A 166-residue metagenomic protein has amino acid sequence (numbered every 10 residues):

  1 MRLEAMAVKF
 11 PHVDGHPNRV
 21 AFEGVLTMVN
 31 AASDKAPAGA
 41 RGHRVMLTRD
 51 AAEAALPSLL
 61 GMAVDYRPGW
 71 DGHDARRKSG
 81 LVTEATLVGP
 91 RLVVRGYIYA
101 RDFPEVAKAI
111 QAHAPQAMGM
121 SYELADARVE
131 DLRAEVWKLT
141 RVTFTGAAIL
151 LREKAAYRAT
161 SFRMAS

Functional and structural regions predicted by a protein language model:
M1-L59: Polar/acidic, low-complexity leader/linker segments enriched in S/T/G and N/D
E4, P11, L60, D65-R67 (+3 more regions): A structural detector for beta-sheet-dominated domains
A5-V13, K78-L87, R128: Short amphipathic beta-strand and strand-loop transition segments with alternating hydrophobic
V13, V25-D34, D50, G69 (+3 more regions): Generic structural motif
K35-G42, D71-A75, V136: Acidic Ser/Thr/Pro-rich low-complexity disordered segments that often serve as glycosylated linkers/stalks around
K35-R49, A55-A63, E105-A125: Extended Gly/Ser/Thr-rich low-complexity repeat segments, especially those forming or decorating extracellular
L56-R91, G96: A broadly used, surface-exposed interaction patch
T83-S166: Residue microenvironments linked to proteolytic maturation and disulfide-stabilized extracellular modules
